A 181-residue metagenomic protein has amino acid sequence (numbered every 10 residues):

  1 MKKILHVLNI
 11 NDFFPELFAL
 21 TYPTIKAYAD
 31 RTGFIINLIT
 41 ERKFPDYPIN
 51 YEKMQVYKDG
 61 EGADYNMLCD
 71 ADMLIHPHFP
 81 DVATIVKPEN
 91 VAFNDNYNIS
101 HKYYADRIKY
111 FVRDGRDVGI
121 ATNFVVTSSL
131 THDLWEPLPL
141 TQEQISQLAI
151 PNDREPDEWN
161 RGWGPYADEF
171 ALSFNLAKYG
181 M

Functional and structural regions predicted by a protein language model:
M1-D64, P165: N-terminal anchoring/stem segment of glycosyltransferases
K2, D64, E89, I120-T122: Short, surface-exposed beta-edge/turn micro-motifs
H6, N37, M67-C69, V91-A92 (+1 more regions): Hydrophobic/aromatic beta-strand patches that form the interior of the parallel beta-sheet core in alpha/beta enzyme
I10-F13, K43-F44, M73-L74, Y97-I99 (+2 more regions): Short, solvent-exposed loop/turn segments at secondary-structure junctions
K43, I49-Y104: GT-A fold catalytic core of metal-dependent nucleotide-sugar glycosyltransferases, centered on the diacidic
I85-V86, R116-G119: Extracellular/periplasmic catalytic domains that process cell-envelope and extracellular macromolecules
Y103-D114, L140: Short, flexible, basic/aromatic active-site loop/helix in glycosyltransferases
G119-M181: Catalytic core and acceptor-binding pocket of nucleotide-sugar-dependent glycosyltransferases
